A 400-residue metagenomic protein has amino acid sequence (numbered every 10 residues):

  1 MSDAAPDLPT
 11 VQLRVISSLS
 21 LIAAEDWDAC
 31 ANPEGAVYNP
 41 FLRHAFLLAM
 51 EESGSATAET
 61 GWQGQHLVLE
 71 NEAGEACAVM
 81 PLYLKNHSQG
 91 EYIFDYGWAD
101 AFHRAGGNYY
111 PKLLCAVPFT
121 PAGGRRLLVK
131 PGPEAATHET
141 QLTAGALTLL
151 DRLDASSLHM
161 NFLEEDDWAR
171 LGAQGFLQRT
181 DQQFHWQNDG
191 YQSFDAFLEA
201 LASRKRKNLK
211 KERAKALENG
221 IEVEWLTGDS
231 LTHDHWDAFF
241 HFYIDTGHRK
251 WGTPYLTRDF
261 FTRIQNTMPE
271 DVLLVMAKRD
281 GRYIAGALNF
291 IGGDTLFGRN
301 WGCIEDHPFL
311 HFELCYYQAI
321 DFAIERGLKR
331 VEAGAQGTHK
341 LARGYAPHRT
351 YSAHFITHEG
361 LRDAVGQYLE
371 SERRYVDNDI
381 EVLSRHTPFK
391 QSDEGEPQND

Functional and structural regions predicted by a protein language model:
M1-D400: N-acyltransferase acceptor-side catalytic subdomain
